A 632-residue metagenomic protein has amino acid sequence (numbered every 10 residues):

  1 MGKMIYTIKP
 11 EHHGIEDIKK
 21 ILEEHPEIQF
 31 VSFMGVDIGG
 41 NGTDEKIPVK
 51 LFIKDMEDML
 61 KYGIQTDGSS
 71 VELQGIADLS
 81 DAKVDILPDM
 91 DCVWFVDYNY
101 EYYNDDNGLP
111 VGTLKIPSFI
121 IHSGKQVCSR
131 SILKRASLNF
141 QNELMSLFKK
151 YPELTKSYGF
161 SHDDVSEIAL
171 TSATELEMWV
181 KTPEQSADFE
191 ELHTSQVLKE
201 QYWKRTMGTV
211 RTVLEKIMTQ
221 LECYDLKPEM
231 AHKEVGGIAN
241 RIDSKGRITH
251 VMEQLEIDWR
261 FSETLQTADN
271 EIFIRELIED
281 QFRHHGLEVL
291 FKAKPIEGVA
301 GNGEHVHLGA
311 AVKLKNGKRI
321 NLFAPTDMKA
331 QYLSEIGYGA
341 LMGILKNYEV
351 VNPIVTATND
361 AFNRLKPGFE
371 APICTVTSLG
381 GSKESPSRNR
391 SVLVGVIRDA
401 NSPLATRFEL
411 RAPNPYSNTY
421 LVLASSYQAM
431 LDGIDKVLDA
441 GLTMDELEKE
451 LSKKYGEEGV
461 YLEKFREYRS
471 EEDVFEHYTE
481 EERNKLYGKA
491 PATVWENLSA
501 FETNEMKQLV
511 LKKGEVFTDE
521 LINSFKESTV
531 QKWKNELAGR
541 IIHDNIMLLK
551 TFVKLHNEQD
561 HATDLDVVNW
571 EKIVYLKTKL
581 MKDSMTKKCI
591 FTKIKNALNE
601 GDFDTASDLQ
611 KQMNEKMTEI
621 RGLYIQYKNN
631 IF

Functional and structural regions predicted by a protein language model:
M1-P228, S262-E276, L421-V422, Y427 (+1 more regions): ATP/Mg2+-dependent ligation/transfer catalytic cores
G35-G39, G159-D164, S172-W179, E234-I242 (+7 more regions): A glycine-rich phosphate-binding loop feature that marks nucleotide/adenosyl-phosphate handling sites
N104-D106, D243-R247, V396: Short beta-strand/turn micro-motifs at beta-sheet edges
M145, K149, T219-L226, R283-L287 (+3 more regions): Generic secondary-structure signature for well-ordered alpha-helical cores
S172-E175, W179-F189, H232-D258: Active-site-proximal, well-structured secondary-structure segments within enzyme catalytic domains
E191-E215, T249-Y416: Loop-rich catalytic cores of soluble enzymes, especially ATP-dependent carboxylate-amine ligases and other
K227-E234, E288-F291: Short beta-strand elements
Y348, N352-A492, L498: C-terminal catalytic subdomain
